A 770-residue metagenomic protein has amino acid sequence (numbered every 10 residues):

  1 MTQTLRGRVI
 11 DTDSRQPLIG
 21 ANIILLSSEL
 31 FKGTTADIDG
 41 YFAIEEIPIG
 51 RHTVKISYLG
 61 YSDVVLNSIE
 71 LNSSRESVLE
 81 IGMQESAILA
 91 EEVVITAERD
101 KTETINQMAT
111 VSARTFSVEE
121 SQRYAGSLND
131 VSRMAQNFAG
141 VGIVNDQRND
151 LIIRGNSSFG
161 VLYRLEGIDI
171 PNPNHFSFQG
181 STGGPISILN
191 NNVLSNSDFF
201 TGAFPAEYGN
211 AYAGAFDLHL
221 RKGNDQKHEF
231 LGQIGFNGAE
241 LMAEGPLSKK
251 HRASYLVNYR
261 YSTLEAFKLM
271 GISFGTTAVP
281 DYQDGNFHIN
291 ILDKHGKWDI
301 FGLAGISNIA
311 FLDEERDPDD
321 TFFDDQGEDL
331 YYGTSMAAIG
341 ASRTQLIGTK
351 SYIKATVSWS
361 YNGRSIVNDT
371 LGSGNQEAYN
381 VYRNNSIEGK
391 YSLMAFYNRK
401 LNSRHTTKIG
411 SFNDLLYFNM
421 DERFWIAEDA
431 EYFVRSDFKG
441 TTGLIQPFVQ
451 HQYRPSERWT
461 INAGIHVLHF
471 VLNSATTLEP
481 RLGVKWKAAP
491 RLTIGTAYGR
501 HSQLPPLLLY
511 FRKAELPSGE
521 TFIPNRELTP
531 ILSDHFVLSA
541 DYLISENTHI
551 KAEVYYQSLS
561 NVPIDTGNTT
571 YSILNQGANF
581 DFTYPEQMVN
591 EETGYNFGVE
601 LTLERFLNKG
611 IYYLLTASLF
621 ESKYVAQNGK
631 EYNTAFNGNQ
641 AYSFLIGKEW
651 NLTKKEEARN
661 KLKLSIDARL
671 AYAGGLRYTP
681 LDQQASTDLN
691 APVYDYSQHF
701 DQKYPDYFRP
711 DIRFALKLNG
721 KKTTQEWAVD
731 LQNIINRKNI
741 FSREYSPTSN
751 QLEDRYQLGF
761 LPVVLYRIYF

Functional and structural regions predicted by a protein language model:
M1-E92, E98: Periplasm-facing N-terminal accessory domains of Gram-negative outer-membrane beta-barrel systems
E70-S73, V78, E92-V94, R99-F204 (+2 more regions): Periplasmic N-terminal accessory/gating domains of Gram-negative outer-membrane beta-barrel systems
N174, E315-D319, G363, N419-I426 (+5 more regions): Surface-exposed extracellular loop regions of Gram-negative outer-membrane beta-barrel proteins, predominantly
G235-Y261, F274-L312, Y331-W359, L401-S403: Transmembrane beta-barrel wall of Gram-negative outer-membrane proteins
D325-R343, G440, H501-L559, A578-F606 (+1 more regions): Outer-membrane beta-barrel signature, preferentially recognizing the C-terminal barrel domain of Gram-negative
S386, K390-S392, R435-Q446, T529 (+3 more regions): Outer membrane beta-barrel strand-and-loop segments of large Gram-negative receptors, especially TonB-dependent
Y556-S558, N579-G674: Gram-negative outer-membrane beta-barrel transporters
S560, Y613, R659-L664, R669-A691 (+2 more regions): C-terminal beta-signal and adjacent terminal beta-strands/loops of Gram-negative outer-membrane beta-barrel proteins
